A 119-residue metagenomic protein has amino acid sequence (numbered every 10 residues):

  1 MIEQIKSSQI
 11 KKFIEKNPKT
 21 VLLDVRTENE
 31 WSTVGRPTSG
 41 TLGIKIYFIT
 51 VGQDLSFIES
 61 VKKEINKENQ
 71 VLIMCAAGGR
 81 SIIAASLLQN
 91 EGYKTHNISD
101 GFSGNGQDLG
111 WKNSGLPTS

Functional and structural regions predicted by a protein language model:
M1-T20, E28-Q70, S81-S119: Rhodanese-like catalytic fold shared by cysteine-dependent sulfurtransferases and DSP/PTP-type phosphatases
L23: Active-site flanking residues adjacent to catalytic metal/cofactor-binding acidic residues
I73-M74: Short, surface-exposed ligand- or partner-binding patches at beta-edge/loop junctions that are enriched in aromatics
G78: Conserved G/P- and acidic residue-centered "switch" motifs that form tight phosphate/ATP-binding loops in soluble
